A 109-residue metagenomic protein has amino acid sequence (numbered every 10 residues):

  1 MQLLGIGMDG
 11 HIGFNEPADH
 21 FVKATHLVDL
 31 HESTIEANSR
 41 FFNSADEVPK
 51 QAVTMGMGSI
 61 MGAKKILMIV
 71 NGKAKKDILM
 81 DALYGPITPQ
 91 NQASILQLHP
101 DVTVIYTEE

Functional and structural regions predicted by a protein language model:
M1-E109: Conserved phosphate- and dinucleotide-binding cores of soluble alpha/beta proteins, encompassing both enzyme active
